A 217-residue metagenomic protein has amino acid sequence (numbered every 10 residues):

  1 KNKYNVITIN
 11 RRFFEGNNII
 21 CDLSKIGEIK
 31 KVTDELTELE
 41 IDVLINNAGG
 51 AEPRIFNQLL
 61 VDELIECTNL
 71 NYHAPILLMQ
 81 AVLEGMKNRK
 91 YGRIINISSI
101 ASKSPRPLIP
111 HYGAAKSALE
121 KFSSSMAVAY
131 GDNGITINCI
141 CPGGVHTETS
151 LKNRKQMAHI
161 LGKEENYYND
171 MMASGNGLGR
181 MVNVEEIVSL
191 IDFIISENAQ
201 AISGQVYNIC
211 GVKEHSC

Functional and structural regions predicted by a protein language model:
N47-E52, V212: Conserved NAD(P)H cofactor-binding loop of Rossmann-fold oxidoreductase domains
I55-F56, E63-T68, I94, M172: Substrate-binding pocket helix/loop in short-chain dehydrogenase/reductase
M79, A115: Active-site helix of classical SDR
E84, V128-A129, Q200: Alpha-helical segment proximal to the catalytic Tyr-Lys
S99: Residue(s) in the substrate-gating loop at a strand-loop-helix junction that position the organic substrate next
S104, D192, S203-C217: Short C-terminal tail/terminal secondary-structure segment of NAD(P)H-dependent dehydrogenase/reductase domains
G131, T136, I202-G204: Short, small/polar-rich loop/turn modules that mediate ligand/substrate recognition or access, typified
